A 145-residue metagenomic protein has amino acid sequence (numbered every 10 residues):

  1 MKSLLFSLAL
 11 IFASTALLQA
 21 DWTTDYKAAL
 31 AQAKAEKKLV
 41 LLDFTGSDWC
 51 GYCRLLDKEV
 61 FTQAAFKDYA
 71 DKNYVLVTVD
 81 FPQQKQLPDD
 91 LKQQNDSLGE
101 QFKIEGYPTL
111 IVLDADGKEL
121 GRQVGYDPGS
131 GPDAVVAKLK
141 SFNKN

Functional and structural regions predicted by a protein language model:
L4-S14: Sec-dependent N-terminal signal peptides
T15-A20: Sec/Tat signal peptide C-region and signal peptidase I cleavage site
W22-T23, Q63-Q93: Thiol-based oxidoreductase modules, predominantly thioredoxin-like and allied folds used for disulfide exchange
W22-V40, A70: A short beta-strand-turn-helix
K37, T45-W49, G106: Short pre-active-site segment immediately N-terminal to redox-active cysteine/selenocysteine motifs in thiol-based
L41-L42, C50, L76, L110: Hydrophobic beta-strand anchors of alpha/beta hydrolase catalytic cores
T45-F61: Conserved redox-active cysteine motifs that mediate thiol-disulfide chemistry, especially di-cysteine Cys-X(1-2)-Cys
E59, S97, Q101, E105-N145: Non-catalytic, surface beta->alpha helical segment in thiol-disulfide oxidoreductase systems
